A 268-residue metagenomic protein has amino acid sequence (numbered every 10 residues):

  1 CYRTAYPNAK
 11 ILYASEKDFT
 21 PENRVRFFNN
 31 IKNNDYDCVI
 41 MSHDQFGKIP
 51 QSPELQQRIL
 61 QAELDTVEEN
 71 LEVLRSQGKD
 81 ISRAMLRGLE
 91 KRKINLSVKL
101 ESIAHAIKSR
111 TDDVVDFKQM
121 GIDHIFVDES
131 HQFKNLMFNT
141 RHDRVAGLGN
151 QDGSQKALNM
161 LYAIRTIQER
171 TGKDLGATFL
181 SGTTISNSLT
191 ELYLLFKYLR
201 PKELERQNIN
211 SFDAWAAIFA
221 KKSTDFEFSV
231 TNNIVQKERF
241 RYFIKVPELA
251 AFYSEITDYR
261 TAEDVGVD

Functional and structural regions predicted by a protein language model:
C1-F19, R26, N30-N33, L199-E203: Conserved helix-turn-beta segment of the N-terminal RecA-like "Helicase ATP-binding" lobe in SF1/SF2 helicases
R24-L71, S76-Q77, R83-H124, Q132-K134 (+2 more regions): Inter-lobe coupling linker of SF2 helicases/translocases
A146-D152: Flexible beta-alpha connector loops of hexameric P-loop NTPases
E191-L194: A short beta-strand element within the Helicase C-terminal
